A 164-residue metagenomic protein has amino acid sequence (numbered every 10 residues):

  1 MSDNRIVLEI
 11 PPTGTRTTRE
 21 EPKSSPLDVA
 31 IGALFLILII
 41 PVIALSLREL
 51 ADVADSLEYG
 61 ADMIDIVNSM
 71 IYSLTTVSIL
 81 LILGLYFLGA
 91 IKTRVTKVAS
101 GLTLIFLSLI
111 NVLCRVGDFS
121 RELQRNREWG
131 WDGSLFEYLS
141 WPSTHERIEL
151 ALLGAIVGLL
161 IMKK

Functional and structural regions predicted by a protein language model:
S2-V42, L160: Cytosolic juxtamembrane helix and N-cap/initiation of the first transmembrane helix
D28-A33, Q124-K164: Alpha-helical membrane-associated segments of multi-pass integral membrane proteins
L38-T76: Hydrophobic transmembrane helix segments
P41-E49, S108-L123: C-terminal TM-helix exit segments that contain a strictly Trp-centered aromatic cap at the helix terminus
D52-N68, C114-T144: Interfacial non-cytosolic loop connecting adjacent transmembrane helices
D65-I79, S140-L152: Alpha-helical transmembrane segments of polytopic membrane proteins
S78-L85, A155: Hydrophobic, membrane-inserted alpha-helices
I82-R115, F119: Loop-to-transmembrane helix junctions at the membrane interface
